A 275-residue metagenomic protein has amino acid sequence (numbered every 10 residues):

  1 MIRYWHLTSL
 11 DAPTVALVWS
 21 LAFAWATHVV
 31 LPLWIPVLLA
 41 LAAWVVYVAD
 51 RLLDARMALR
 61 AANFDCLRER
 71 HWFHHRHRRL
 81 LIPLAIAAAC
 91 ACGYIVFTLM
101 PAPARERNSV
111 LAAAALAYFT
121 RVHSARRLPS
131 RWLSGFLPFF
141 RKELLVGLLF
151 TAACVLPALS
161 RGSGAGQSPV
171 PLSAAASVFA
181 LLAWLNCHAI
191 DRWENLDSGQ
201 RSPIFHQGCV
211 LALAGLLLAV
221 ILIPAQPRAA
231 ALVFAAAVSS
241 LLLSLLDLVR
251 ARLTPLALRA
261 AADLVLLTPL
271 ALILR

Functional and structural regions predicted by a protein language model:
M1-T14, A55-A85, F119-L148, N195-V210 (+1 more regions): Interhelical loop and helix-boundary elements at the membrane-water interface of polytopic inner-membrane proteins
M1-V45: Non-cleavable N-terminal signal-anchor transmembrane helices
L7-A12, W34-L38, R79-A85, E106-V110 (+4 more regions): Alpha-helical transmembrane segments of integral membrane proteins
A16-L21, A114, L148-A158, L181-C187 (+1 more regions): Hydrophobic cores of alpha-helical transmembrane segments in multi-pass inner/ER membrane proteins, independent
S20-L38, G93-R107, C154-S177, A219-A230 (+1 more regions): Helix-coil boundary and interhelical linker segments in multi-pass alpha-helical membrane proteins
L41-R56, A113-R126, V178-N195, S239-L248: Transmembrane alpha-helical segments that form the membrane-embedded catalytic/substrate-channel core of multi-pass
R79-L128, G208-L256: Transmembrane helix-loop-helix
V155-L217: Aromatic-anchored, glycine/proline-accented short structural segments that stabilize local strand-turns or short
